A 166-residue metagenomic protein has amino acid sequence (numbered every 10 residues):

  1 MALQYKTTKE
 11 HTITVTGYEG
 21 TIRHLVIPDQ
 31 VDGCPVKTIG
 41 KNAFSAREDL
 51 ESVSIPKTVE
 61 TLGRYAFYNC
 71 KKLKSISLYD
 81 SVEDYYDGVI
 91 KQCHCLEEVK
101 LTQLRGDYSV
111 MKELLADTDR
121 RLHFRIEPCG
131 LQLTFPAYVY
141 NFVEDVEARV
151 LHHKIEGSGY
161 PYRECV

Functional and structural regions predicted by a protein language model:
A2-I13, E19-K37, E48-T61, K71-D84 (+1 more regions): Structural signature of tandem-repeat unit edges
C34, N42-A43: A short, well-ordered alpha-helical element
